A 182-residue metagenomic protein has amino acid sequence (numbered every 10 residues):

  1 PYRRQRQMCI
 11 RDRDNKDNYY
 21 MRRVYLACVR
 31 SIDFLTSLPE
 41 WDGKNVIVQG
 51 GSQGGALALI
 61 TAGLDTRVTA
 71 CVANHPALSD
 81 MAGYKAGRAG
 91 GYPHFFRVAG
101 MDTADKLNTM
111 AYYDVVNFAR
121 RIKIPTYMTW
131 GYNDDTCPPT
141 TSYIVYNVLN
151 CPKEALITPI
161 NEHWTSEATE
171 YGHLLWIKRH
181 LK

Functional and structural regions predicted by a protein language model:
P1-I10: Single conserved hydrophobic/aromatic residue that forms the stacking wall/gate of nucleotide- or nucleobase-binding
R11-S52: Gly/Ser-rich "nucleophile elbow"/oxyanion-hole loop immediately N-terminal to the catalytic nucleophile in hydrolases
T36, G55-T66, V145: Short glycine-enriched nucleophile-adjacent loop and the immediately C-terminal alpha-helix near the catalytic center
L59-T103, T165-A168: Hydrolase active-site cap/lid region
I122, M128-W130: Short beta-strand/loop motif that positions the catalytic acidic residue of the alpha/beta-hydrolase fold
I124, P138-Y146: Short alpha-helix in the alpha/beta-hydrolase fold that links the catalytic acid
Y132-C137, H163-W164: Acidic catalytic loop of the alpha/beta-hydrolase fold
Y143-K182: C-terminal catalytic histidine-bearing segment of alpha/beta-hydrolase fold enzymes
